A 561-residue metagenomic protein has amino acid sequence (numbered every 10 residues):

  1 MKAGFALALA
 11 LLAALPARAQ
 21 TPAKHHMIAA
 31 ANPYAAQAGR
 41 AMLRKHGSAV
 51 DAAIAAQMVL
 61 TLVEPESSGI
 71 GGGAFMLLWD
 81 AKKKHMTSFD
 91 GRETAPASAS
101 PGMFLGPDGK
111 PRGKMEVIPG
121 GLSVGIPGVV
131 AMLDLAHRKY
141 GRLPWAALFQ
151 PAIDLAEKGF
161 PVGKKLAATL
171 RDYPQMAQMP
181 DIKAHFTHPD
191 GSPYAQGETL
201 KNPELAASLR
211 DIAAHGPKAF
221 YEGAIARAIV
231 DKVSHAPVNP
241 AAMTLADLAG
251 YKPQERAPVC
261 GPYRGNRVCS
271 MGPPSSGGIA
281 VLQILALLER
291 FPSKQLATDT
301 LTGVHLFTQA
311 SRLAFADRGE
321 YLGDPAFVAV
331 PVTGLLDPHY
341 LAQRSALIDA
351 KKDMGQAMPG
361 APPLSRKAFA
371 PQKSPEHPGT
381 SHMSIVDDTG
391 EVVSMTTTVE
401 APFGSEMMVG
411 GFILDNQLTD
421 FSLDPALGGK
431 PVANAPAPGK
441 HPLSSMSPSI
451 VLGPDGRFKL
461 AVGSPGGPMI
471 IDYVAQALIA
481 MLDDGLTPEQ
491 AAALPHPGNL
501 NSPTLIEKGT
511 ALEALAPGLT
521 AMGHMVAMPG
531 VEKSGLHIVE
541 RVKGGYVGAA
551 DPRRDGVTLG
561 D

Functional and structural regions predicted by a protein language model:
G4-A14: Bacterial N-terminal signal peptides
L15-A19: Sec/Tat signal peptide C-region and signal peptidase I cleavage site
Q20-Q37, A41, A49-H215, F220-E222 (+6 more regions): Noncatalytic scaffold domains of N-terminal-nucleophile
V50-Q57, A146-E157, R227-D231, T298-F315 (+2 more regions): Short, well-structured alpha-helical segments that form the helix of a local strand-helix-strand
L62-G69, G73-S88, L105, N239-T244 (+3 more regions): Active-site rim segments in enzyme catalytic domains, especially the processed small/beta chain of N-terminal
E255, H377-T380, S444-M446: Short, small/polar residue-rich loop motifs at catalytic or cofactor-binding pockets
R290-T398, P529-G530, D551: Internal maturation/activation junctions in enzymes
G439-H441, D483-V531: Extended C-terminal subregions enriched in glycine
